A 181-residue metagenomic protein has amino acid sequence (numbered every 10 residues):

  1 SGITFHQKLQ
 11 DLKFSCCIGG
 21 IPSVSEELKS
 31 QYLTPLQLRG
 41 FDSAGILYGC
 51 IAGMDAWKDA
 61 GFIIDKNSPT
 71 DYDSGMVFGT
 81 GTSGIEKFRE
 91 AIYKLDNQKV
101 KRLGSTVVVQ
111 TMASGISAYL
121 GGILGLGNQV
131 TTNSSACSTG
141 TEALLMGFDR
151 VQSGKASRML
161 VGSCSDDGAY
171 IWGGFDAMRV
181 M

Functional and structural regions predicted by a protein language model:
S1-G2, H6, V24, D55-I63 (+1 more regions): Generic N-terminal helix/loop capping motif
S1-G40: N-terminal structural subdomain of ketosynthase/condensing enzymes
Q7, F78-T80: Pocket-edge structural micro-motifs
F14, Q37, F41-A52, S68 (+2 more regions): Generic, well-ordered alpha-helical segments
C16-C17, C50, C137, C164: Generic recognition of cysteine residues
G40, K58-T70, S83-M181: Acyl-thioester C-C bond-transforming condensing/cleaving domain
G45-F78: Feature captures the FAD/FMN-dependent oxidoreductase FAD-binding
